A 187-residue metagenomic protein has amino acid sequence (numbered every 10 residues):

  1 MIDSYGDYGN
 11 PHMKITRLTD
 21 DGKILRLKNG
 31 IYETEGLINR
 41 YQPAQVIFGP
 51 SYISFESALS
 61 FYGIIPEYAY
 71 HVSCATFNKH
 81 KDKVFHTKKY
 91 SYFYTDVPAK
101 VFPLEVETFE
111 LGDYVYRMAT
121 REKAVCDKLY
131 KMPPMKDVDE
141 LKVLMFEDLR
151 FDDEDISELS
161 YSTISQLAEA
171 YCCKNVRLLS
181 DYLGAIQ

Functional and structural regions predicted by a protein language model:
M1-G6, L111-V115: An N-terminal domain-start capping segment
I2-I53: Short beta-edge/loop segments at beta->alpha junctions of small alpha/beta modules that act as binding/recognition
G6, K23, G63, Y130-P134: Hydrophobic/aromatic-lined pockets within catalytic cores
G36, D96, D153: Pocket-edge structural micro-motifs
G63-R121: Exposed, interaction-prone assembly regions rather than primary DNA-binding/catalytic cores
V106-Q187: Hydrophobic alpha-helical interaction segments
